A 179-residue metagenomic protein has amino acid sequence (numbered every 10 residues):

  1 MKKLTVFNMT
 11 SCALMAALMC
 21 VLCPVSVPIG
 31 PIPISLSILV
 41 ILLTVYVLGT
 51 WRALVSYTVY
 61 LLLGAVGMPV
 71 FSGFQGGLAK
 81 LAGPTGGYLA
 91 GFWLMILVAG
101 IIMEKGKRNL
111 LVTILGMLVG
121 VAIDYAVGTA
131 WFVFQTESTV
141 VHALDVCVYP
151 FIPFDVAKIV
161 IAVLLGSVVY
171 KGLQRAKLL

Functional and structural regions predicted by a protein language model:
M1-L54: Hydrophobic transmembrane alpha-helices
T5, T50-V55, G106-L111, T139-V140: Membrane-helix interface segments
M9-L14, L39, L43, A53-V59 (+5 more regions): Hydrophobic alpha-helical transmembrane segments
L14, V21, L78-D124: Short helix-perturbing small/polar motifs within transmembrane alpha-helices
C23-P33, L61-M95: Interfacial aromatic-anchored transmembrane helix boundaries in multi-pass membrane proteins
V25, V47, G73-F74, I102-G106 (+1 more regions): Helix-loop junctions at the membrane-solvent interface of multi-pass transporters, primarily the C-terminal
V47-W51, V98-G106, V169-L173: Structural signal for the C-terminal ends of transmembrane alpha-helices and the immediately following loop
F74, K107-L179: Membrane-embedded alpha-helical hairpins and interfacial helices in multi-pass inner-membrane proteins
